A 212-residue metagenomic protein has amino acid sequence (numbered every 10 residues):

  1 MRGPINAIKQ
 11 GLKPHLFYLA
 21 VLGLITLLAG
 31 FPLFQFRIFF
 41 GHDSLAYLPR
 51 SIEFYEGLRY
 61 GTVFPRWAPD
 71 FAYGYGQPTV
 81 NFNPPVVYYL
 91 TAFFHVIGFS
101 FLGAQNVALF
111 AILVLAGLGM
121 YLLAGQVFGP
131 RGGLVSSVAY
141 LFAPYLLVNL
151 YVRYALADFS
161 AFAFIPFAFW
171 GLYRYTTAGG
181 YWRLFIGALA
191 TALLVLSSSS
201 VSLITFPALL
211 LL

Functional and structural regions predicted by a protein language model:
M1-P32: Start-transfer (signal-anchor) and selected internal transmembrane alpha helices of multi-pass inner/ER membrane
R2, Q10, L22, F40 (+3 more regions): Feature targets compositionally biased, intrinsically disordered low-complexity regions with long contiguous runs
I5-L12, G74-V87, L184-L194: Short secondary-structure boundary segments
I5-L12, S44-I52, Y75-V80, Y121-P130 (+1 more regions): Short, mixed-charge, low-aromatic patches
Y18, L22-A29, V80, V107-V127 (+1 more regions): Membrane-embedded helix bundles of polyisoprenyl
T26-A116, V138, A143-A161: Membrane-interface coil-to-helix junctions
